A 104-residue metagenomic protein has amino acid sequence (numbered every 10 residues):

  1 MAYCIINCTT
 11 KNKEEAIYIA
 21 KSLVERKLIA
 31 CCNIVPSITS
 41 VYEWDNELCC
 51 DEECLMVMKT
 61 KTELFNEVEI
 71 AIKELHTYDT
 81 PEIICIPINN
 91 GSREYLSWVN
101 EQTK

Functional and structural regions predicted by a protein language model:
M1-K104: Positively charged, small/polar-rich N-terminal and surface patches that mediate targeting and assembly and bind
